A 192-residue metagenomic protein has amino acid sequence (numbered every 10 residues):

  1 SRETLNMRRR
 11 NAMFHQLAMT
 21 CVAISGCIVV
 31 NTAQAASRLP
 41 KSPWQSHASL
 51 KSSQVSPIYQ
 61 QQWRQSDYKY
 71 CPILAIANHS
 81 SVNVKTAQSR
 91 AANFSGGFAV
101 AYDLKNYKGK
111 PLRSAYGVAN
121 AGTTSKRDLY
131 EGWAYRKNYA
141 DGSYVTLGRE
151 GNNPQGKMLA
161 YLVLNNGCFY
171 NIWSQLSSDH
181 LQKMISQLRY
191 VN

Functional and structural regions predicted by a protein language model:
R8-M19: Bacterial N-terminal signal peptides that target proteins for export
A18-C27: Bacterial N-terminal signal peptides
V29-A35: Sec/Tat signal peptide C-region and signal peptidase I cleavage site
S37-N165: Short, solvent-exposed recognition patches
N166-N192: Surface-exposed amphipathic alpha-helical segments
